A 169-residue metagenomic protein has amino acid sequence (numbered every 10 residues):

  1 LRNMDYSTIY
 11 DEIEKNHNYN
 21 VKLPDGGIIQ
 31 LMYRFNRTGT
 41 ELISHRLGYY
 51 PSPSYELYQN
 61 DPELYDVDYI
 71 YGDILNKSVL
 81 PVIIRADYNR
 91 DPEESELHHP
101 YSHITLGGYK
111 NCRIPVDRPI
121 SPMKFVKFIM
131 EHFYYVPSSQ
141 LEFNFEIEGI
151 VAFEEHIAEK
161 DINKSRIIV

Functional and structural regions predicted by a protein language model:
L1-L42: Short N-terminal edge-element motif at the start of the domain
N3, N16-N20, N36, N60 (+5 more regions): Detector for Asparagine
D5-Y6, E41-L42, S52, P81-I83 (+5 more regions): Generic ordered-secondary-structure signal
E12-E14, E41, E56, E63 (+6 more regions): Glutamate identity and glutamate-enriched acidic tracts
H17, D25-G27, I43-H45, S78-I84 (+2 more regions): Generic structural motif recognizing short loop/turn segments at the entrances and edges of beta-strands
R37-S121: An exposed acidic His-Trp-rich patch
R113-V169: Long, compositionally biased interface segments
